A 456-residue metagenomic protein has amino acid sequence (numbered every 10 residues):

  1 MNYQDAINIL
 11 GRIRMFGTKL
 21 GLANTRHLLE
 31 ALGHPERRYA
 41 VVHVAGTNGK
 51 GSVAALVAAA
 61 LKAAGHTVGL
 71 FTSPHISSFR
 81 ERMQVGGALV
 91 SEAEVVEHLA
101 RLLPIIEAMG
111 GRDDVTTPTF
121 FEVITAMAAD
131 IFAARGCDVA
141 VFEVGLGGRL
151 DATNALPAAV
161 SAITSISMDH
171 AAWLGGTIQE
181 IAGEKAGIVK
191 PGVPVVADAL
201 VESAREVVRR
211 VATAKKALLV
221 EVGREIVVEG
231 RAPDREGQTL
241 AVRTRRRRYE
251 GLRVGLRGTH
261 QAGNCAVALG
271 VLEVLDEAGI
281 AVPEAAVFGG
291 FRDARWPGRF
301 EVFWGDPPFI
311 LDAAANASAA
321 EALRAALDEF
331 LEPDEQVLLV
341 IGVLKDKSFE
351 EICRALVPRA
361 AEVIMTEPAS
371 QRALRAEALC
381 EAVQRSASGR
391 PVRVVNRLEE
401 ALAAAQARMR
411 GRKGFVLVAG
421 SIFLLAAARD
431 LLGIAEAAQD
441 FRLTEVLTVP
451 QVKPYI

Functional and structural regions predicted by a protein language model:
M1, G11, L156-A158, Q179 (+4 more regions): ATP-dependent carboxylate-amine ligase
M1-N48, S52-T67, I76-S78, G136 (+3 more regions): N-terminal leader/targeting and accessory segments in enzymes
L22, R26-R37, A63-L156, A172-L174 (+2 more regions): ATP-dependent carboxylate-amine ligase catalytic core
L28, V57, L61, T125-F132 (+3 more regions): Buried hydrophobic packing segments
H43-A45, F71-T72, E143-G145, V340-G342 (+1 more regions): Short beta-strand segments
F71-T72, D198-A199, T213-P233, V254-T259 (+6 more regions): Beta-strand->loop->alpha-helix junctions that form or flank phosphate-binding loops in nucleotide-handling enzymes
M109-D113, G136-E143, A158-G251, C265 (+1 more regions): Acidic, Mg2+-coordinating active-site environments of NTP-dependent enzymes
V139-V144, D151-A162, I166-H170, E180 (+1 more regions): Nucleotide phosphate-binding/pyrophosphate-handling subdomain across enzymes that bind or process nucleotide phosphates
